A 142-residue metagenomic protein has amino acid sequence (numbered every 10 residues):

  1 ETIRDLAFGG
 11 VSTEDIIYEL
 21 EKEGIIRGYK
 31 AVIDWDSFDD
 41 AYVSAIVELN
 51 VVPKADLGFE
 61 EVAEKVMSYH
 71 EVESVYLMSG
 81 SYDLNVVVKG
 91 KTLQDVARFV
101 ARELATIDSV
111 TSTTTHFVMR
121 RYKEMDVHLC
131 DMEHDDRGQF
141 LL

Functional and structural regions predicted by a protein language model:
E1-L142: A compositional/biophysical signature of low hydrophobicity enriched in polar/charged and small residues
